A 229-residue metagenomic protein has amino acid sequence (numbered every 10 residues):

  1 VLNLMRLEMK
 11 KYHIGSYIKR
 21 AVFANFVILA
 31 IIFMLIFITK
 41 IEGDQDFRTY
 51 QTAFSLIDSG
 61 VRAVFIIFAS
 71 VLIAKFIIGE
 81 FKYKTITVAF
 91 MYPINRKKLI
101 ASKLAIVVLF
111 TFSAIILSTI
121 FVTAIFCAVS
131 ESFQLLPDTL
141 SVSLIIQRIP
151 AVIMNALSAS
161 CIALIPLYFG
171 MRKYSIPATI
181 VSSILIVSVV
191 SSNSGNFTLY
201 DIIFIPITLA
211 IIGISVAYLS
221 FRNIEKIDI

Functional and structural regions predicted by a protein language model:
V1-F23: Aromatic- and glycine-rich beta-strand/loop motifs that create alpha-glucan
S16-K40, L56-L72, S113, T179-S194 (+1 more regions): Hydrophobic alpha-helical transmembrane segments of multi-pass membrane transport/permease proteins
Y17-K19, N95-R96, I100-A101, S175-I180 (+1 more regions): Membrane-helix interface segments
I28-V71, S102-A163, L167: Secretory targeting signals
F76-V108: Helix-loop-helix units of permease transmembrane domains in multi-pass membrane transporters, especially ABC
L157, C161-S188: Functionally important transmembrane alpha-helices
G195-I203: Membrane-interface helix caps and helix-loop-helix hairpins in membrane proteins
S220-I229: Membrane-interface capping segments at transmembrane-helix boundaries
